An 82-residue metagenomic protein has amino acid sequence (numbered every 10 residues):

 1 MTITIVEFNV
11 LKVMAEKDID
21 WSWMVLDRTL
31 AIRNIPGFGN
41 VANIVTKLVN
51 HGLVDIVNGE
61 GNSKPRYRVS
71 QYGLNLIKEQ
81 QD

Functional and structural regions predicted by a protein language model:
M1-K17: Short alpha-helical segments that sit at the start of domains
T2, I35-H51, K64: Short amphipathic alpha-helical interaction segments
D18-I19, L53: Short alpha-helix boundary/capping elements
D20-R33: Short acidic, hydrophobic short linear motifs in intrinsically disordered regions
V49-G59: A short, conserved structural fragment
G61-V69: Minor-groove-contacting beta-hairpin "wing" of winged helix-turn-helix DNA-binding domains
Q71-D82: Short, amphipathic alpha-helical interaction segments positioned at domain boundaries
